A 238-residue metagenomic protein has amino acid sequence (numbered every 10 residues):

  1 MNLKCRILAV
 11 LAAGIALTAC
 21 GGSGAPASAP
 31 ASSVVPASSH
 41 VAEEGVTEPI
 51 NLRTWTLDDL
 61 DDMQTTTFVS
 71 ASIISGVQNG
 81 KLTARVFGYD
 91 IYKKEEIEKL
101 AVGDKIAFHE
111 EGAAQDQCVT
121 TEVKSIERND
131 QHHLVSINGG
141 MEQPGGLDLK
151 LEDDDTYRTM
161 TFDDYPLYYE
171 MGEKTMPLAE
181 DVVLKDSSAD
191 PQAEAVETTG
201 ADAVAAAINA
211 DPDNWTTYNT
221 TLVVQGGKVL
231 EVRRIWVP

Functional and structural regions predicted by a protein language model:
M1-L8: Bacterial N-terminal signal peptides that target proteins for export
A16-A19: C-terminal motif of bacterial Sec signal peptides marking the signal peptidase cleavage site
G21-G24: Bacterial signal peptide processing site
P26-S39: Long, low-complexity intrinsically disordered segments that are proline/alanine-rich with interleaved serine/threonine
P36-P238: Solvent-exposed hydroxyl-ligand-binding patches built from regularly spaced Ser/Thr and small hydrophobics
